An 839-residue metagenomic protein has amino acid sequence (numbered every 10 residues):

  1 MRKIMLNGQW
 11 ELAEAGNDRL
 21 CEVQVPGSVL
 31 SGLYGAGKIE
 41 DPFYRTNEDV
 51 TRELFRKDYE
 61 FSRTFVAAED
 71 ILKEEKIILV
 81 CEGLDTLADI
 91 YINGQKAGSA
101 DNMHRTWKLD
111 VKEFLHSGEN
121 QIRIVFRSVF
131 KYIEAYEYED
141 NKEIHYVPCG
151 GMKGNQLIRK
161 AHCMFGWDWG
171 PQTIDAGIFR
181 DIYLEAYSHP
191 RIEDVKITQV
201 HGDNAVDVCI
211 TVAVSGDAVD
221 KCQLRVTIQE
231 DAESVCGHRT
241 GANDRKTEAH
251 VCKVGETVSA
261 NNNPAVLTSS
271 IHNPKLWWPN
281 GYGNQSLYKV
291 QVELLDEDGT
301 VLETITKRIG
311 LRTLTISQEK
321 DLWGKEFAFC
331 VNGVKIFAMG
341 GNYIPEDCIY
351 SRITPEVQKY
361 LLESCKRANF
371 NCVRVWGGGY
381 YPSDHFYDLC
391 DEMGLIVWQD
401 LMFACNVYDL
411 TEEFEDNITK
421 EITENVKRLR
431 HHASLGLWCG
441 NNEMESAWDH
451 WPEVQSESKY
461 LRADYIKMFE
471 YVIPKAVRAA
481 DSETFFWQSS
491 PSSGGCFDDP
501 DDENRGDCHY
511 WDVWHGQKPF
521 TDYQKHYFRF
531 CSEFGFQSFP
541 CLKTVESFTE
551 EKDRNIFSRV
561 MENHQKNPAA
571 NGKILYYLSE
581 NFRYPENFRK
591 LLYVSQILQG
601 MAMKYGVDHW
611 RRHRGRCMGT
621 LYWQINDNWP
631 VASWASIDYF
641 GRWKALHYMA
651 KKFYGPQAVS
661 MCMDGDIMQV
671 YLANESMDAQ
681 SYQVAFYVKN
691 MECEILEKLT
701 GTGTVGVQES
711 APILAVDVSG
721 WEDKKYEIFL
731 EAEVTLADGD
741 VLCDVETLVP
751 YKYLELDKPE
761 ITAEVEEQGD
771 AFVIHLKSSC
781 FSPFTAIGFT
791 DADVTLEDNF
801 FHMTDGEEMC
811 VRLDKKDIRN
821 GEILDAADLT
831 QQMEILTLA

Functional and structural regions predicted by a protein language model:
M1-C372, R612-H613, C617, R642 (+1 more regions): Secreted/periplasmic carbohydrate-active enzymes, especially glycoside hydrolases
M5, E14-D18, I174-G177, W438 (+3 more regions): Substrate-binding clefts and catalytic carboxylate motifs of secreted carbohydrate-active enzymes
M103, D168-P171, W278-P279, N342-P355 (+5 more regions): The substrate-binding groove and active-site-proximal loops of carbohydrate-active enzymes, especially glycoside
E319-F327, S383-H385, K420-R428: Alpha-helical scaffolding within the catalytic cores of extracellular/periplasmic polymer-degrading hydrolases
I336, K366-V373, D391-W398, H431-L437 (+2 more regions): Loop/turn elements at helix/coil->beta-strand transitions in domains of secreted/extracellular proteins
M339-G341, V373-V375, V397-Q399, G440 (+3 more regions): Hydrophobic faces of well-ordered beta-strands that scaffold small-molecule active sites in alpha/beta enzyme cores
A368, C372-D416, P500-Q517: Aromatic-lined substrate-binding rim segments of carbohydrate-active enzymes
E392, D409-C496, F640: Active-site neighborhood of glycoside hydrolase catalytic domains
